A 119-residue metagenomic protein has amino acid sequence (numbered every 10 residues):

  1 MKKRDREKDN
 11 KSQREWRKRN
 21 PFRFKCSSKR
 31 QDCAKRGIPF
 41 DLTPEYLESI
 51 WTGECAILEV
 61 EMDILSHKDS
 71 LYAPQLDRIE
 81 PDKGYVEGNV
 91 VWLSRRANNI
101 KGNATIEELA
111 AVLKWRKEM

Functional and structural regions predicted by a protein language model:
M1-L65, P81, V86, N99-I100 (+1 more regions): Contiguous alpha-helical segments
S70-N89: Short linker/helix segments within small regulatory modules
L71, V91, E107-A110: "Short basic amphipathic alpha-helical interaction patches in structured regions
L93-R95: Zinc-coordinating Cys/His ligand positions in small cysteine/histidine-rich zinc-finger domains
